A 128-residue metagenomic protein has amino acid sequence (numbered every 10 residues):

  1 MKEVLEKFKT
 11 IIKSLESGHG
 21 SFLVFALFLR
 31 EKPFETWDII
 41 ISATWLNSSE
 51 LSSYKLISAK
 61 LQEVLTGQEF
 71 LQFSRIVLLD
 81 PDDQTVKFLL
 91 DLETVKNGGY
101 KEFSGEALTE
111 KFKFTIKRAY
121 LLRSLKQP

Functional and structural regions predicted by a protein language model:
M1-H19: Helical scaffold of the NTase/Pol beta-like nucleotidyltransferase catalytic core
S14-L23, T66-F70: Short secondary-structure junctions
G20-W37: Short edge beta-strands and adjacent turn/loop segments
F28-K32, T44-W45, D80, L125-Q127: Short, flexible beta-strand-to-coil junctions
I40-S53: A short interface-forming secondary-structure element
E50-E69: Short, non-transmembrane amphipathic alpha-helical segments
F70-P128: Catalytic "initiation/cleavage/transfer" segments centered on a nucleophilic residue and adjacent nucleic-acid-engaging
